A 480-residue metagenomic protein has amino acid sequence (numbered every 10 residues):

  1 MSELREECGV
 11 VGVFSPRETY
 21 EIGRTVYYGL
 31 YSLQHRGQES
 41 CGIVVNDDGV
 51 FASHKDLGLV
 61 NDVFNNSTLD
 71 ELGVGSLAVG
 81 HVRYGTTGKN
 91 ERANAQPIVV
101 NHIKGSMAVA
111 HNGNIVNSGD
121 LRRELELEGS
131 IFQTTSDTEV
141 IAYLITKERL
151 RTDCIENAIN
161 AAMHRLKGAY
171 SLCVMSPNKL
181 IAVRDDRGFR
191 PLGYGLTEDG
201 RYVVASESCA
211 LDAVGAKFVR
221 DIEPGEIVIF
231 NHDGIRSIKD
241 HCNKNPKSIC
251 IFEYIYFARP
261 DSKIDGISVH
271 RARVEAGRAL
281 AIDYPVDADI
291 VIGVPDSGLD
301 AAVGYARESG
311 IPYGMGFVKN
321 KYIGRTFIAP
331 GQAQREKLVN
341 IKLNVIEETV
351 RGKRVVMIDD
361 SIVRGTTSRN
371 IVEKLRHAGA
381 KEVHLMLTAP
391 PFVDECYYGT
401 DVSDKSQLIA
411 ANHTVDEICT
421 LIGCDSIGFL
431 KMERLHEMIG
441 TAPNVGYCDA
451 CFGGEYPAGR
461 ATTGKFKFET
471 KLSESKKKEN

Functional and structural regions predicted by a protein language model:
M1-P224, I229-A288, V294, E382 (+1 more regions): Conserved short alpha-helical segments that host acidic/polar catalytic motifs at enzyme active sites
T86-T87, N117, I181, F189-R190 (+7 more regions): Flexible loop/turn segments at secondary-structure boundaries
A110, M175, V183-R184, G195 (+13 more regions): Generic beta-strand/beta-sheet core signal
S130, R151-T152, P285-D289, R307-G314 (+2 more regions): Secondary-structure transition/capping motifs at alpha-helix termini and the adjoining loop/turn into the next element
T134, E139-A142, Y313-G324, L421-I439: A conserved beta-strand->alpha-helix junction
A161, C209-A210, K217, I222-E226 (+4 more regions): Phosphate/diphosphate-binding loops
M163, N178-K179, G215-D221, E373-N480: PRPP-dependent phosphoribosyltransferase catalytic core
G310-V355, T366, D394-G399: Short, glycine/charge-rich flexible loops or terminal/linker lids adjacent to PRPP-binding catalytic cores
